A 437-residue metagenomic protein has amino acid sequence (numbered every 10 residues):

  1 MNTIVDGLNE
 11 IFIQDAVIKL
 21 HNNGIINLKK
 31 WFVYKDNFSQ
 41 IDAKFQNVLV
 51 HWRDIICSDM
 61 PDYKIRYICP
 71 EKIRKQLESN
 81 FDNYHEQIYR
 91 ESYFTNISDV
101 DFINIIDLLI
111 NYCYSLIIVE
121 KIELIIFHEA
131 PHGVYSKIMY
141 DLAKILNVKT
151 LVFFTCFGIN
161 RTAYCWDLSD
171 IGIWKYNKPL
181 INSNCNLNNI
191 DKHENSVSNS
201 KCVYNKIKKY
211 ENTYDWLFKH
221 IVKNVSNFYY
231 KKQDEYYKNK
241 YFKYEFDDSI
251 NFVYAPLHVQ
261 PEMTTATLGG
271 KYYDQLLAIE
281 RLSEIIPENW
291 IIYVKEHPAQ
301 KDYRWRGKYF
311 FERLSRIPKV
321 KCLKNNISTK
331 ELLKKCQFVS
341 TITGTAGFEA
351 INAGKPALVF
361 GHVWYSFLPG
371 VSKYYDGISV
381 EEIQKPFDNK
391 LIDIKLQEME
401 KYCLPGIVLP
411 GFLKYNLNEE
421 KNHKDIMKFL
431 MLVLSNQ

Functional and structural regions predicted by a protein language model:
D6-G24, V33-K35, Y140-D141, K271-I286: Histidine-anchored nucleotide/phosphate-binding helix
I18-C113, V119, G158-E235: Conserved N-terminal ligand/cofactor-binding loop architecture of enzyme catalytic domains
Y112-K175: Conserved nucleotide-sugar donor-interacting segment of glycosyltransferase catalytic cores, predominantly GT-B
I118, F246, L314, E331-K335: Structural alpha-helical scaffold elements that stabilize or flank donor/cofactor-binding regions in carbohydrate
F127, P131, F154, N325-S372: A donor-sugar binding/catalytic signature common to diverse glycosyltransferases and related nucleotide-sugar
Y176-E211, G370-Q437: Leloir-type glycosyltransferase catalytic cores
F246-L276, S283, W290, E296-Q300 (+1 more regions): Active-site donor-nucleotide binding/catalytic segment of nucleotide-sugar enzymes
E280-K324: Catalytic donor nucleotide-activated moiety binding site of glycosyltransferases and closely related
